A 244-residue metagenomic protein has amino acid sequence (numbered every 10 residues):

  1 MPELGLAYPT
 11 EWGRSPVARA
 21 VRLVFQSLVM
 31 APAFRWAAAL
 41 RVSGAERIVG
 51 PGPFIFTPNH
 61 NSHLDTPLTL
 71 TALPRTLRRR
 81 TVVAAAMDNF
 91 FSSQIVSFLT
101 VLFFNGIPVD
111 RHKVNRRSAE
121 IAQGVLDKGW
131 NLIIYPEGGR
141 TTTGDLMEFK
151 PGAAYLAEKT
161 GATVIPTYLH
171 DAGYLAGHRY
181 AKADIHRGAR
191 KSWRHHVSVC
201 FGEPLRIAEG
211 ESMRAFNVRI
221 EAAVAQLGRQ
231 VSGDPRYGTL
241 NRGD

Functional and structural regions predicted by a protein language model:
P2-S43, L68, R79, S93-F103: A transmembrane-helix-recognition feature enriched in membrane-embedded lipid enzymes and envelope glyco-/phospholipid
Y8, G50-K113: Catalytic core of membrane glycerolipid acyltransferases/transacylases, capturing the structured, soluble-facing
A38, R111-N115, L146: A conditional alpha-helix N-cap/helix-loop micro-motif detector
V42-S43, I107-D110, I207: Short acidic-hydrophobic, aromatic-tinged amphipathic segments that line or gate anion-handling sites
P53-I55, G129-Y135: Residue-level preference for the first positions of well-ordered beta-strands
H60-S62, V114, E137-R140, H170: Short glycine-rich anion-binding loops that position phosphate/pyrophosphate groups of nucleotides and phosphorylated
R79, I95-F98, N131, G144-E211: A cross-family acyltransferase "interaction/gating" segment
D234-D244: Short, highly charged C-terminal tails/helix-capping segments
